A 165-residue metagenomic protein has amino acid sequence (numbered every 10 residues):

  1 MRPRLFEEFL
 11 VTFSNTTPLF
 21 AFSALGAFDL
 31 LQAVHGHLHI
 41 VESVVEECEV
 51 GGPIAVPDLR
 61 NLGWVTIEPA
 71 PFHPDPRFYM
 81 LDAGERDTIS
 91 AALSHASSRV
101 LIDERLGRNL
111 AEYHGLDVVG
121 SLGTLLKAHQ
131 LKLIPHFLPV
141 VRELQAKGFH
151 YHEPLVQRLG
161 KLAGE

Functional and structural regions predicted by a protein language model:
R2-S98, R105-R108, H114-L116, P154 (+1 more regions): Active-site-proximal, substrate-binding regions of enzyme catalytic domains and RNA-binding/basic surfaces
E47, G52, R108-E165: Acidic, PIN/NYN-like endoribonuclease modules and their adjacent C-terminal/linker elements
